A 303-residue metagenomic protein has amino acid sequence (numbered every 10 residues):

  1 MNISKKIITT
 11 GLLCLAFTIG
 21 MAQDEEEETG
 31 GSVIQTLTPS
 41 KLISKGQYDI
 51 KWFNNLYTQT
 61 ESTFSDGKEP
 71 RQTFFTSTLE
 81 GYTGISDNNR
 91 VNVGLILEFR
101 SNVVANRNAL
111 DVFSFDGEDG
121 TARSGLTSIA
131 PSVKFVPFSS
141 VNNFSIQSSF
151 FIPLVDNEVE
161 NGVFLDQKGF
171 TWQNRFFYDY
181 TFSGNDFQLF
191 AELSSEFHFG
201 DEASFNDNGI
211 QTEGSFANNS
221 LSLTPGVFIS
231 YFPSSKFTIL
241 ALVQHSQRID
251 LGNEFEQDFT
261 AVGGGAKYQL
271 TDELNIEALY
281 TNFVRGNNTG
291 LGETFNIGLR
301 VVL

Functional and structural regions predicted by a protein language model:
M1-S32: Cleavable N-terminal export/targeting peptides
Q23-D156, V163-V302: Transmembrane beta-barrel domains of Gram-negative outer membranes and organellar outer membranes
